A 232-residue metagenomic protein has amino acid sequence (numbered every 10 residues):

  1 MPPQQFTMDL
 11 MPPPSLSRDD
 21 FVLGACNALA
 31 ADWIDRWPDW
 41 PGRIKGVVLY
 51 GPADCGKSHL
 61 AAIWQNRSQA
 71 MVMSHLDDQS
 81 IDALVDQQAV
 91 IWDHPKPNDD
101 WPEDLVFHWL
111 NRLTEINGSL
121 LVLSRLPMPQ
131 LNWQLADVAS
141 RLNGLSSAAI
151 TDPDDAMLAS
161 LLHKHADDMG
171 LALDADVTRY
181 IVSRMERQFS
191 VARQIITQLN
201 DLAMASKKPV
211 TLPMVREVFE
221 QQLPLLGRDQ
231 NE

Functional and structural regions predicted by a protein language model:
M1-R36, G42, M204-E232: A short, basic N-terminal segment
G42-L60: Walker A/P-loop nucleotide-binding motif
Q65-L76, D86-Q87: Post-Walker A helix-loop "phosphate-sensing" segment adjacent to the P-loop in P-loop NTPases
A83-S124: Conserved nucleotide-sensing/catalytic segment adjacent to the nucleotide-binding pocket in NTP-handling enzymes
M128-N143: Short regulatory helix/loop adjacent to the ATP-binding pocket of P-loop NTPases
L145-M157: Conserved AAA+ ATPase "SRH/arginine-finger" region at the nucleotide-binding site
A172-M185: Short conserved motifs of the RecA-like P-loop NTPase core
M185-L199: The conserved phosphate-sensing helix
